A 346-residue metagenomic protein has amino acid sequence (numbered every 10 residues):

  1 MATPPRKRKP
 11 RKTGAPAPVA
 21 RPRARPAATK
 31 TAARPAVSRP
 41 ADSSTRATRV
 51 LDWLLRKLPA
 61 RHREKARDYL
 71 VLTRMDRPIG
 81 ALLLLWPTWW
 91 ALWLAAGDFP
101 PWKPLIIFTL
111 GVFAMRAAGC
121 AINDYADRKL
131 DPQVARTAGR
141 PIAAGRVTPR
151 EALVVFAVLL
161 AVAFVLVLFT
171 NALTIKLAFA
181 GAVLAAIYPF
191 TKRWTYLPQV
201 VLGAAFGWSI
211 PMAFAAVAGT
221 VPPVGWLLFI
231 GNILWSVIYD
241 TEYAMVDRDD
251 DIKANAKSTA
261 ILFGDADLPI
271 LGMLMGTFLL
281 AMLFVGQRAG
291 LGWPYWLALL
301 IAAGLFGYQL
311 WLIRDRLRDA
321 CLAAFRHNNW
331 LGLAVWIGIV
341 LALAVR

Functional and structural regions predicted by a protein language model:
A2-V71, R346: Transit-peptide-like, low-complexity N-terminal presequences and other terminal intrinsically disordered regions
V50, K57-L82, K129-V155, A186-A205 (+2 more regions): Interhelical loop and helix-boundary elements at the membrane-water interface of polytopic inner-membrane proteins
L70-V71, L110, R140-L227, F284 (+1 more regions): Intramembrane alpha-helical segments
M75, A95-A96, T170-N171, K192 (+4 more regions): Short helix-capping/hinge motifs at transmembrane helix termini and TM-loop junctions
L84-L85, I107-V112, R128-A178, K253-W293 (+2 more regions): Multi-pass membrane catalytic core of lipid/isoprenoid biosynthesis enzymes
L85-W89, W93-A126, R136, L160-F164 (+4 more regions): Membrane-embedded alpha-helical segments that form the functional core of polytopic membrane enzymes, especially those
A118, V162, L184, G231 (+3 more regions): Membrane-embedded alpha-helical transmembrane segments of multi-pass integral membrane proteins
V340-R346: Juxtamembrane boundary at the C-terminal end of a transmembrane helix
